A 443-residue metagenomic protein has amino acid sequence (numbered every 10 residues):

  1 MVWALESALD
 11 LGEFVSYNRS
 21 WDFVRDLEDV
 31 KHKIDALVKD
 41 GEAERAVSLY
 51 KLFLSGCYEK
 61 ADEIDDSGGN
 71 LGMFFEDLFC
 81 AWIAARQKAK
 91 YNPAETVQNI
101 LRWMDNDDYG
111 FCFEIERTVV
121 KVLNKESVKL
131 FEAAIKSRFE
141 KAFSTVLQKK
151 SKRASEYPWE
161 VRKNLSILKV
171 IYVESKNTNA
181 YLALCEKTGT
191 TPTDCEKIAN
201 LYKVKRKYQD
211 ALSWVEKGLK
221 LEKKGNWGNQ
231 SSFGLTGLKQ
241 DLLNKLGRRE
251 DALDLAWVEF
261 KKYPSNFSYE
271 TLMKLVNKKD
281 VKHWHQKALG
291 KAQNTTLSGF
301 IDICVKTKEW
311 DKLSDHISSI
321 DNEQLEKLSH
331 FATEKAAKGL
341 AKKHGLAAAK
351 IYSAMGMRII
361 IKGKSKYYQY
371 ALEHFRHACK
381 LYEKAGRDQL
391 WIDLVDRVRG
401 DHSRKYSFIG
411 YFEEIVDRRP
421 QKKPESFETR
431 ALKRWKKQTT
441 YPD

Functional and structural regions predicted by a protein language model:
M1-D443: Eukaryote-biased, non-catalytic alpha-solenoid scaffold regions
